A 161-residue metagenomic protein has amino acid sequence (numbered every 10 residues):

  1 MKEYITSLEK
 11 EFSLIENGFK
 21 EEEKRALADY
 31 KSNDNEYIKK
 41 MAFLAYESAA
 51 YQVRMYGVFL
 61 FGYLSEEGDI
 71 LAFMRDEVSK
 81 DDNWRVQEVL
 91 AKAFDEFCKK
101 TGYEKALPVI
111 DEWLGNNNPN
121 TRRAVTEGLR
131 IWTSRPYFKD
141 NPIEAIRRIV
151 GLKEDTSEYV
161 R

Functional and structural regions predicted by a protein language model:
M1-I70: N-terminal alpha-helical scaffold/docking segments in eukaryotic complex subunits
K2-T6, S32-A45, E66-V78, K100-E112 (+1 more regions): Amphipathic alpha-helical scaffolding segments comprising HEAT/armadillo-like alpha-solenoid repeats
S13, Y46-E47, G62, S79-K80 (+3 more regions): Alpha-solenoid HEAT/Armadillo repeat architecture
E21, M55, Q87-E88, R122-T126 (+1 more regions): Alpha-solenoid HEAT/ARM repeat scaffold
Y51-Q52, N83-R85, P119-N120, E154-Y159: Alpha-helix N-cap/helix-start positions at coil->helix boundaries
S79-A124: Hydrophobic, well-structured mid-protein blocks that either form specific transmembrane helices
